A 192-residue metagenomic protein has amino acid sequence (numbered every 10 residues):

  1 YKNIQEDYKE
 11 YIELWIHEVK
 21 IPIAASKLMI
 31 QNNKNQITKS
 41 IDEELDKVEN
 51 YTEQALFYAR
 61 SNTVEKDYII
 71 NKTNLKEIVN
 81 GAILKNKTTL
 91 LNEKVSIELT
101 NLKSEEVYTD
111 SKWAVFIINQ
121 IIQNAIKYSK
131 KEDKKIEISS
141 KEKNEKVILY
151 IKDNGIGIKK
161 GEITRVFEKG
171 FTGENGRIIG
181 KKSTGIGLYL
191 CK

Functional and structural regions predicted by a protein language model:
V64-Y68, E106-T109: Conserved micro-motifs of the catalytic ATP-binding
I69-L84: A conserved beta-strand-to-alpha-helix junction within the catalytic ATP-binding
S96-E106: Conserved catalytic submotifs in the C-terminal HATPase_c
A125-I126: Short helix-loop "hinge" at the ATP-lid/N-box region of the Bergerat-fold HATPase_c
K135-E145: Short beta-strand/loop element within the Bergerat-fold HATPase_c
D153: Acidic ATP/Mg2+-coordinating residue in the GHKL
I158-G170: Short conserved segment of the HATPase_c
G187, C191: Short alpha-helical Gxxx[C/S/T] motif in the catalytic ATP-binding
